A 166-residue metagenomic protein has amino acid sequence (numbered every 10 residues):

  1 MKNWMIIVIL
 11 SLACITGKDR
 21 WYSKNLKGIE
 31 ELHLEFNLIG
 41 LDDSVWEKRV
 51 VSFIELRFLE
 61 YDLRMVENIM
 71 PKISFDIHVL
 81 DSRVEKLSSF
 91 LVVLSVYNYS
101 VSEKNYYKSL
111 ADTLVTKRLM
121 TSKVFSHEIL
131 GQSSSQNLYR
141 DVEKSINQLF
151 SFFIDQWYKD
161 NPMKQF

Functional and structural regions predicted by a protein language model:
M1, T16, D62-L63: Generic N-terminal leader/processing signal
K2-I9: Sec-dependent signal peptide hydrophobic core
W4, C14-L56, D155-F166: A structural "domain/chain start" motif
I9-L10, D62: Extended rod-forming repeat segments used as scaffolds/tethers
D19-K24, N105-F166: C-terminal/domain-edge helix-coil "capping" segments
E31-E35, L56-N98: A short, hydrophobic beta-strand-centered structural micro-motif
D76-S126: Long, continuous compositionally biased terminal/linker segments
